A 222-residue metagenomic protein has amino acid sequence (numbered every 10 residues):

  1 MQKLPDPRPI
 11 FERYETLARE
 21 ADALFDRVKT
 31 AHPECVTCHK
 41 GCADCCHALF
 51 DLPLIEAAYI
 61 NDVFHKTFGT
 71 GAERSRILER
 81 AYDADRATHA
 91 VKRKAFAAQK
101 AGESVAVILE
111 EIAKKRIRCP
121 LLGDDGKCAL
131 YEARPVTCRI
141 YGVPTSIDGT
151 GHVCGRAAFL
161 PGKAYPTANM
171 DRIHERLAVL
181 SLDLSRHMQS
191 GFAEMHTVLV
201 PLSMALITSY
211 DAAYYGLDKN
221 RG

Functional and structural regions predicted by a protein language model:
M1-G222: Short loop/turn segments that flank or connect secondary-structure elements
